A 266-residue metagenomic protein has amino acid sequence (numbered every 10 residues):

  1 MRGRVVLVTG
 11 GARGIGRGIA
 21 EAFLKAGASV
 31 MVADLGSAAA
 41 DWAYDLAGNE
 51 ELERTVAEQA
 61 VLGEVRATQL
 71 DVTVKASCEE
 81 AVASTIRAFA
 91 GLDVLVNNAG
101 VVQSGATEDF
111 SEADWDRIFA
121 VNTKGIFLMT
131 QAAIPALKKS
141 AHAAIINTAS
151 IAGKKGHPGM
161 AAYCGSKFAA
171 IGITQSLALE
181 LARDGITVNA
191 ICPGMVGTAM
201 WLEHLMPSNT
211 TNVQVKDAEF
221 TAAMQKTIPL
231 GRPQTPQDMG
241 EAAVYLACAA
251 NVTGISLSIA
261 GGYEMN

Functional and structural regions predicted by a protein language model:
M1-F89, Q103, P207: Short-chain dehydrogenase/reductase
A106-T107, D114-D116, M224: Substrate-binding pocket helix/loop in short-chain dehydrogenase/reductase
T130, S166, T174: Active-site helix of classical SDR
P135, L179-E180: Alpha-helical segment proximal to the catalytic Tyr-Lys
S150: Residue(s) in the substrate-gating loop at a strand-loop-helix junction that position the organic substrate next
A182, T187, N251-G254: Short, small/polar-rich loop/turn modules that mediate ligand/substrate recognition or access, typified
R232-I259, E264: C-terminal substrate-recognition "lid" of short-chain dehydrogenase/reductases
